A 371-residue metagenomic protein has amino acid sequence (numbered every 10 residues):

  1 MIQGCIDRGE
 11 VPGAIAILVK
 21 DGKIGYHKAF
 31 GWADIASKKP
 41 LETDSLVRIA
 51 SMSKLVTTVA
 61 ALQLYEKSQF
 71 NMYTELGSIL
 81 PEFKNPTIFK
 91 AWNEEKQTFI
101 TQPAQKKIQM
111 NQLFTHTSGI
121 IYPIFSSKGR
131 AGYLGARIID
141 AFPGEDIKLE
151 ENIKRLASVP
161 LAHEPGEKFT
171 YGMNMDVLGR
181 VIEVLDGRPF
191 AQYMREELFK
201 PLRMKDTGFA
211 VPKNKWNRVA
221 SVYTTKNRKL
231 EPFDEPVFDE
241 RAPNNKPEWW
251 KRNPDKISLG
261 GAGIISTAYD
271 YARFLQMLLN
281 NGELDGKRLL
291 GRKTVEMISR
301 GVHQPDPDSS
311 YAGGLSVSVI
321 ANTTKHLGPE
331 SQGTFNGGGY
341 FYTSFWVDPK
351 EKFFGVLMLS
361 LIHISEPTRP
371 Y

Functional and structural regions predicted by a protein language model:
M1-I49, Q69-N71, N85-N93: Short, conserved catalytic-motif segment at the N-terminal edge
I2, G22, R48-L76, K84-I88 (+3 more regions): Active-site SXXK
E10, P40-L41, N71, T101-K107 (+3 more regions): Extracellular/periplasmic catalytic domains that process cell-envelope and extracellular macromolecules
G31-A33, V237, L361: A generic structural motif
T87-E330: Short, surface-exposed loop or secondary-structure junction motifs that flank catalytic or metal-binding residues
F341-F354: Short, surface-exposed beta-strand/loop micro-motifs that present aromatic residues
I362-Y371: Single conserved hydrophobic/aromatic residue that forms the stacking wall/gate of nucleotide- or nucleobase-binding
